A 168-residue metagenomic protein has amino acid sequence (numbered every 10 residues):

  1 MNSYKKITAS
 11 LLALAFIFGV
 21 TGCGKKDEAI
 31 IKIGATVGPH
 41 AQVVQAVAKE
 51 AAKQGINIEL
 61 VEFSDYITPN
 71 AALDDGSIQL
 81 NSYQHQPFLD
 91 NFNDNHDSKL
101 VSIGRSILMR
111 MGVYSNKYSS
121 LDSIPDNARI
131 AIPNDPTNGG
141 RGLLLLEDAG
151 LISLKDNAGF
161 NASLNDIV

Functional and structural regions predicted by a protein language model:
M1-L11: Bacterial N-terminal signal peptides that target proteins for export
F18-G22: C-terminal motif of bacterial Sec signal peptides marking the signal peptidase cleavage site
C23-K32, A51-K53, L121-N127: Immediate post-signal peptide segment of exported/extracytoplasmic ligand-binding proteins
D27-G38, I56-E62, R129-I130: Short, well-ordered beta-strand elements
G38, S64-Y66, G76-D90, I107: Beta->alpha turn/N-cap motifs
L60-A71, A158-V168: Short helix-initiation/N-cap motifs at beta->coil->alpha
N91-I103, Y118: Ligand-binding "clamshell"
I103-S153: A conserved helix-loop-strand patch within extracytoplasmic ligand-binding domains of the periplasmic binding
